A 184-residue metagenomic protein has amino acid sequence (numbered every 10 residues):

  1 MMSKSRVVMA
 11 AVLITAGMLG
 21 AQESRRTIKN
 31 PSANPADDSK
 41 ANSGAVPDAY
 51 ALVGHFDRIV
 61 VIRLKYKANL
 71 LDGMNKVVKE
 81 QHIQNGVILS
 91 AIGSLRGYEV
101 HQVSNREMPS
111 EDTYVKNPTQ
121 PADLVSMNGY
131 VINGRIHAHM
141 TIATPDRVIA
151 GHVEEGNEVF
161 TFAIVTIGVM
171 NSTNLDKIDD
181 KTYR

Functional and structural regions predicted by a protein language model:
M1-M9: Bacterial N-terminal signal peptides that target proteins for export
S3, Q22-E23: Intrinsically disordered, low-complexity regions enriched in serine, threonine, proline and polar/charged residues
A10-A11, R106: Alpha-helical protein-protein interaction elements
L13-G20: Hydrophobic h-region of N-terminal signal peptides that target proteins for export in Gram-negative bacteria
E23-V61, K65-A68, D72-Q81, G86-S90 (+2 more regions): N-terminal intrinsically disordered, cationic/polar leader segments that include organellar targeting peptides
